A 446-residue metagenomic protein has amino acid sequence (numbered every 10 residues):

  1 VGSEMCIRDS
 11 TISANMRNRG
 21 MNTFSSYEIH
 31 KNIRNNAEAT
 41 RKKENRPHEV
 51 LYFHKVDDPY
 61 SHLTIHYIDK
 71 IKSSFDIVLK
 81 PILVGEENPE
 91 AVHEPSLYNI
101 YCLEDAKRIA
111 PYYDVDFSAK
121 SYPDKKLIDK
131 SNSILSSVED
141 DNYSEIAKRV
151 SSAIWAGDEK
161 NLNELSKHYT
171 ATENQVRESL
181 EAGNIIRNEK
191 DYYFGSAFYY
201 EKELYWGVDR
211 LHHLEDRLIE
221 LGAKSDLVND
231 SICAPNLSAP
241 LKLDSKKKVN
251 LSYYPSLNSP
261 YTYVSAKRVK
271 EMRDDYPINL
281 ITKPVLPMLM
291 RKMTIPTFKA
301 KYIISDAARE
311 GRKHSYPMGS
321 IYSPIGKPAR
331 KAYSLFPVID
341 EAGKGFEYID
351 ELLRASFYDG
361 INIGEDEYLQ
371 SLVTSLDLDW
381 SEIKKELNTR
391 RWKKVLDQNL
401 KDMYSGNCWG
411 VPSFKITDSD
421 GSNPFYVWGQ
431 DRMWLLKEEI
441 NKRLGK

Functional and structural regions predicted by a protein language model:
V1-I7: Short, small-residue-biased leader/transition segments that mark boundaries at the very start of proteins
R8-E38, K224-A239: N-terminal regions that are enriched for targeting/export leaders and immediately downstream pro/stem segments
E44-Y60, S74, V78, K246-P260: Short active-site neighborhood of thiol/selenol oxidoreductases, capturing the structured segment around
V56, H62-I154, V264-S356: Structural alpha/beta surface segment adjacent to cysteine/selenocysteine redox centers across thiol/disulfide enzymes
A106, F194-W206, A307, L352 (+1 more regions): A short, hydrophobic beta-strand/beta-hairpin element that forms part of a small beta-sheet core
K107, S166-F194, A308, E386-W409: Thioredoxin-like thiol-disulfide oxidoreductase module
S152-L162, L352-S381: Histidine/lysine/aspartate-rich catalytic loop segments that bind and position anionic ligands
E203-S225, D420-K446: Non-catalytic, surface beta->alpha helical segment in thiol-disulfide oxidoreductase systems
